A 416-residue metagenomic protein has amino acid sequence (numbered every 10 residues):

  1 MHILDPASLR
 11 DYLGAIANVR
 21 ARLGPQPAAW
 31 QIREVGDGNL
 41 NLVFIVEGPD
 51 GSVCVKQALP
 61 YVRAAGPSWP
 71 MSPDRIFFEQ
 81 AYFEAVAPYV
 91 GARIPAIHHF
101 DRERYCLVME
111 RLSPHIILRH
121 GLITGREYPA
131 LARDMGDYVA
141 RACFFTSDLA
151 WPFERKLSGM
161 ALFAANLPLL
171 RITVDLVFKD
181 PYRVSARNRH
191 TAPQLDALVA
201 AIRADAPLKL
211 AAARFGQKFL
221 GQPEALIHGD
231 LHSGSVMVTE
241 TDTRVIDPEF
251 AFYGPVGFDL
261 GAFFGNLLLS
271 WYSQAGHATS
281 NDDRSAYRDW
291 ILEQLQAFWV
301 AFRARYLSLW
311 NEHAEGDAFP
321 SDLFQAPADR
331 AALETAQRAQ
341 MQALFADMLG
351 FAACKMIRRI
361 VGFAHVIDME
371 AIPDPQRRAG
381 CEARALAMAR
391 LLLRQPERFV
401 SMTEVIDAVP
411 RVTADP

Functional and structural regions predicted by a protein language model:
M1-E34, S147-A150, F324-P416: Regulatory N- and C-terminal appendages and interdomain linkers associated with kinase/kinase-like NTP transferase
M1-Y105, S113, E240, M388-A389 (+2 more regions): Conserved NTP-binding catalytic cores of kinases and kinase-like/nucleotidyltransferase enzymes across multiple kinase
R33-G48, C54-V55, L210-L260: Active-site acidic catalytic loop and adjacent metal/ATP-binding pocket of ATP-dependent phosphoryl transfer enzymes
A58-A65, R111-G125, F144-F145, L269-T279 (+3 more regions): A glycine-centered beta->alpha junction motif in the catalytic cores of kinase/phosphotransferase enzymes
P67-S68, D74, I116-H228, T239: ATP-dependent phospho-/nucleotidyl transfer catalytic cores
E79-F83, A132-C143, Q296-W299, I357 (+1 more regions): Short, hydrophobic/amphipathic alpha-helical packing segments that form internal helix faces or helix-helix interfaces
A81, G257-R330, A352-M369: Active-site activation/catalytic loop segments of kinase-like enzymes and analogous catalytic loops in related
A87-I97, E103-L149, E224-A225, G229-D259 (+3 more regions): Conserved, well-structured beta-alpha core segment at the onset of a catalytic domain
